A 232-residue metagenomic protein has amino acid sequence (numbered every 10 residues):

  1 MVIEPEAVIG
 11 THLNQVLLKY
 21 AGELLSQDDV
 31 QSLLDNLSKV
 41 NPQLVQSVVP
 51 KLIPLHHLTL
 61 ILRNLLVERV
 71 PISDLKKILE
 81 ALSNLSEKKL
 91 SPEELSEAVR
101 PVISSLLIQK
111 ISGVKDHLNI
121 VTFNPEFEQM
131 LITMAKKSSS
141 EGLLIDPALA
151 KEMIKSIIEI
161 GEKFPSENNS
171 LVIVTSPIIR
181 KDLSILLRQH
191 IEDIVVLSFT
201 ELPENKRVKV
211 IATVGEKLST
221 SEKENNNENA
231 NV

Functional and structural regions predicted by a protein language model:
M1-V232: Membrane-embedded alpha-helical signal segments
